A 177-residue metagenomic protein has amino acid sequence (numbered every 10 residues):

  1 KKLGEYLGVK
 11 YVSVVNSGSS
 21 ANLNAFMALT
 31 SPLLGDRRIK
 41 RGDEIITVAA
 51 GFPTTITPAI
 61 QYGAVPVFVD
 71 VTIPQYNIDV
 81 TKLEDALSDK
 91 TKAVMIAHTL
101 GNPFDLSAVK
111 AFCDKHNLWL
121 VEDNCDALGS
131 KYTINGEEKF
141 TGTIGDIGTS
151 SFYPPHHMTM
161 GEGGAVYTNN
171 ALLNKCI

Functional and structural regions predicted by a protein language model:
K2-E44, T57-Y62, F68-V69: Phosphate-binding glycine-rich loop
S13, I46, V67, V94-M95 (+1 more regions): Conserved hydrophobic packing residues within short motifs/helices of P-loop NTPase cores of ABC-family ATPases
T30, R38, G51, E138-K139: Phosphate-group recognition and catalysis centered on beta-loop-alpha active-site segments
A49, F68-T72: Short beta->alpha connector loops at strand-helix junctions that form conserved, small/polar/Pro-enriched
A50-I56: Conserved coil-to-alpha-helix start sites within the AMP-binding
P74-M160, A165-K175: Active-site phosphate-binding strand-loop segment of PLP-dependent enzymes
